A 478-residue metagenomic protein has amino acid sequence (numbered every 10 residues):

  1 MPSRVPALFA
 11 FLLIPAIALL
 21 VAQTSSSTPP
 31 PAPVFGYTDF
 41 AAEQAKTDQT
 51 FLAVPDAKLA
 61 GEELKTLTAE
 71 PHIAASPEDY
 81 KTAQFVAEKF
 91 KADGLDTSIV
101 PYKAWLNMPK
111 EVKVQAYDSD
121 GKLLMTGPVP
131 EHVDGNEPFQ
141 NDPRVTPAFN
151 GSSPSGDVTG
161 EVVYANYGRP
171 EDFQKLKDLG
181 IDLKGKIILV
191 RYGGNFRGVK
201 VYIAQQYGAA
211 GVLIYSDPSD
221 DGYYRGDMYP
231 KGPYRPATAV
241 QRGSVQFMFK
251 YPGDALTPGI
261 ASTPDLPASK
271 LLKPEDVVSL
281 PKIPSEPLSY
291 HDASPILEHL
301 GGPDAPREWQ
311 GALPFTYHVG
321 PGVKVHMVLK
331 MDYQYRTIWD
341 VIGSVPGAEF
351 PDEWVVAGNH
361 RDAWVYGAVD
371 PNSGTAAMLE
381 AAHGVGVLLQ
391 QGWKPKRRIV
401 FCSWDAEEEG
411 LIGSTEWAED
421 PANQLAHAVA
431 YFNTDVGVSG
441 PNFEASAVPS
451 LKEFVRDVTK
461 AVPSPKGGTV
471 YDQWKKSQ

Functional and structural regions predicted by a protein language model:
F9-L19: Bacterial N-terminal signal peptides
S26-Y37, A41-A42, A53, K65-D182 (+4 more regions): Noncatalytic luminal/extracellular "stalk/propeptide" segments of secretory-pathway proteins
K46-V54, T68-P77, A148-S153, I187-G194 (+6 more regions): Second-shell loop/turn segments in exported
V54, P236-D304, F350, W404-Q478: Metal-dependent peptidase/peptidase-like ectodomains
P55, L59, L64, T68-E78 (+12 more regions): Sec/Tat-exported extracytoplasmic proteins
Q140-K175, K250-V369, E380-H383, V387-Q391: Soluble metallo-hydrolase cores and metallopeptidase-like ectodomains found primarily in the secretory/periplasmic
V162-G232, A348, D352, W364 (+3 more regions): A conserved hydrophobic secondary-structure block that centers on an alpha-helix together with its immediately flanking
G384-G410, Y431-T434: Short helix-loop-beta-strand segments that form the rim/entrance of peptidase-like active sites
